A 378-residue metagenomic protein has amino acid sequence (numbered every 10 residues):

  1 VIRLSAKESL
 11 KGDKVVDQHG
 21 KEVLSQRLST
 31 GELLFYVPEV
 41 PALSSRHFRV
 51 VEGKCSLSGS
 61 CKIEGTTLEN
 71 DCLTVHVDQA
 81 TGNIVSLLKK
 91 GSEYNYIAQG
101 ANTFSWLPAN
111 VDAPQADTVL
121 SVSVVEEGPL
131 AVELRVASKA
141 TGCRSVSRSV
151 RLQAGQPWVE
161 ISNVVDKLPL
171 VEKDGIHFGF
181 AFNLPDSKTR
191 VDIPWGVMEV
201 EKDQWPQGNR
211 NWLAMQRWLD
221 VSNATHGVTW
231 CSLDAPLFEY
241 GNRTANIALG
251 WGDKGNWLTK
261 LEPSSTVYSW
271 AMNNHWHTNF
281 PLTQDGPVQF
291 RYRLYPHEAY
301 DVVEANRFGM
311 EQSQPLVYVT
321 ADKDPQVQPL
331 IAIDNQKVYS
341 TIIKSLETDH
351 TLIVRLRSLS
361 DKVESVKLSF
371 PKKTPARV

Functional and structural regions predicted by a protein language model:
V1-V378: C-terminal (or distal) subdomains of carbohydrate-active enzymes
